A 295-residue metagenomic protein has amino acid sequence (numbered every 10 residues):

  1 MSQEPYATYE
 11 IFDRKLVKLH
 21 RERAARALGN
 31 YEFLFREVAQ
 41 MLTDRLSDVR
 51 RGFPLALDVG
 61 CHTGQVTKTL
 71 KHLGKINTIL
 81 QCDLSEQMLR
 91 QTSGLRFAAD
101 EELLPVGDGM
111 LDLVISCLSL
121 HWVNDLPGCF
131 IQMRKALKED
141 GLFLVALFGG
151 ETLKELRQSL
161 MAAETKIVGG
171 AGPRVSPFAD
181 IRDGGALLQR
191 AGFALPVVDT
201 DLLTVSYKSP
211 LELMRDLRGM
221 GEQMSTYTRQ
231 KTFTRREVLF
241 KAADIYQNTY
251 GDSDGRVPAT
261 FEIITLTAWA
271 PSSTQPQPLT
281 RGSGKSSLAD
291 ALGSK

Functional and structural regions predicted by a protein language model:
S2-F53: Class I SAM-dependent methyltransferase Rossmann-like catalytic core, especially the SAM/SAH-binding loop
T43-S47, R134, Q247: Generic structural signal for well-ordered alpha-helical scaffold segments
D44, R51-L113, P127-I131: Class I SAM-dependent methyltransferase SAM/SAH-binding core
A99, C117, A146-L147: Structural motif
L118-W122: Short catalytic micro-motifs in class I SAM-dependent methyltransferases
P127-L142: A short glycine-rich, Lys/Arg-flanked "PGG" loop and its adjoining helix->strand segment in the class I
L144-E212, M220-F233: Conserved catalytic/acceptor-binding region of the Class I
A191, L211-K295: C-terminal lobe and adjacent flexible extensions of AdoMet/dcAdoMet transferase-like proteins
